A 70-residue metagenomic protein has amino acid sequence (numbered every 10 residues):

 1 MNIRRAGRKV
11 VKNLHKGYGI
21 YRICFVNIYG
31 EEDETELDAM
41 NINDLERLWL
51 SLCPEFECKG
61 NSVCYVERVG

Functional and structural regions predicted by a protein language model:
N2-N13, L50-G70: Short, mixed-charge low-complexity intrinsically disordered segments
V11-E31: Short aromatic-glycine-(Arg/Gly/Cys) micro-motifs in beta-strand/loop hairpins
G17, E34-E36, V69-G70: Compositionally biased, intrinsically disordered low-complexity segments enriched in polar/proline residues
Y21-F25, L37, L45, W49 (+1 more regions): Hydrophobic beta-strand residues in large extracellular and virion-surface proteins
E31-I42: A short, exposed loop/beta-hairpin motif centered on an aromatic-Gly-Thr core
N41-L45, E55-C58: Short, low-complexity, polar/charged sequence segments that are solvent-exposed and flexible
